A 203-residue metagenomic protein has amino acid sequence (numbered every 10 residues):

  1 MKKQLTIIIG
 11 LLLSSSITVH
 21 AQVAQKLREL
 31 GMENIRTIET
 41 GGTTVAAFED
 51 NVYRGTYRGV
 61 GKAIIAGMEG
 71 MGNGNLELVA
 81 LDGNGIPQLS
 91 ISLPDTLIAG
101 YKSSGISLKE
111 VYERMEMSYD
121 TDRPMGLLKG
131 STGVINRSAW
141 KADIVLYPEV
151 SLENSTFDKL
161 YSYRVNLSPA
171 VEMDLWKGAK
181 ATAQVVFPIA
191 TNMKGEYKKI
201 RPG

Functional and structural regions predicted by a protein language model:
Q4-S15: Sec-dependent N-terminal signal peptides
L12, T37, G133-R137: Sterically constrained small-residue positions within well-ordered secondary structures of folded domains
V19-A21: Boundary at the C-terminal end of the N-terminal hydrophobic targeting segment
A24-A47: Short edge beta-strands and adjacent turn/loop segments
T43-S92, T121-G203: Transmembrane beta-barrel domains of bacterial outer-membrane proteins
G85-L127: Flexible, glycine-rich linker and terminal segments associated with outer-membrane beta-barrel/transport systems
